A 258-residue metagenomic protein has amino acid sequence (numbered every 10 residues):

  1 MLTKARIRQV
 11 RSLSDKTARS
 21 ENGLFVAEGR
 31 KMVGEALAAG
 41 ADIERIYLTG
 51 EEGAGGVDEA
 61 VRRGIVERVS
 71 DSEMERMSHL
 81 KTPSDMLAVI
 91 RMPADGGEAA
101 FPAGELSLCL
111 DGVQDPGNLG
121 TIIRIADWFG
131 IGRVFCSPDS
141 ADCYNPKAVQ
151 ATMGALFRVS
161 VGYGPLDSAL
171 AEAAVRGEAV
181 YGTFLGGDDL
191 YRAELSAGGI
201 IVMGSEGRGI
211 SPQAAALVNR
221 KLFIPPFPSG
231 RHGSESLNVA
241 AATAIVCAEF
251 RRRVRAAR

Functional and structural regions predicted by a protein language model:
M1-G53, S140-A141: Boundary-proximal intrinsically disordered activation/regulatory segments immediately upstream of a helical core
G23, L110-Q114, P228-E235: Short pre-catalytic strand/loop immediately N-terminal to key active-site residues, enriched for Gly-Thr
G29, Q114-I122, E235-A242: Amphipathic alpha-helical repeat scaffolds
A38, A94-D95, A99-G187: RNA substrate-binding interface of SAM-dependent RNA methyltransferases
G64-R91: Glycine/small-residue-rich loop that forms an oxyanion/phosphate-binding "nest" at active or ligand-binding sites
V69-D71, D111, S137-P138, S160 (+1 more regions): Short beta->alpha connector loops at strand-helix junctions that form conserved, small/polar/Pro-enriched
W128, C143-G154, A216-R258: Structured adenosyl-cofactor binding patch, chiefly the S-adenosyl-L-methionine
Y181-S234: Active-site/ligand-binding-proximal alpha/beta "capping" segment
